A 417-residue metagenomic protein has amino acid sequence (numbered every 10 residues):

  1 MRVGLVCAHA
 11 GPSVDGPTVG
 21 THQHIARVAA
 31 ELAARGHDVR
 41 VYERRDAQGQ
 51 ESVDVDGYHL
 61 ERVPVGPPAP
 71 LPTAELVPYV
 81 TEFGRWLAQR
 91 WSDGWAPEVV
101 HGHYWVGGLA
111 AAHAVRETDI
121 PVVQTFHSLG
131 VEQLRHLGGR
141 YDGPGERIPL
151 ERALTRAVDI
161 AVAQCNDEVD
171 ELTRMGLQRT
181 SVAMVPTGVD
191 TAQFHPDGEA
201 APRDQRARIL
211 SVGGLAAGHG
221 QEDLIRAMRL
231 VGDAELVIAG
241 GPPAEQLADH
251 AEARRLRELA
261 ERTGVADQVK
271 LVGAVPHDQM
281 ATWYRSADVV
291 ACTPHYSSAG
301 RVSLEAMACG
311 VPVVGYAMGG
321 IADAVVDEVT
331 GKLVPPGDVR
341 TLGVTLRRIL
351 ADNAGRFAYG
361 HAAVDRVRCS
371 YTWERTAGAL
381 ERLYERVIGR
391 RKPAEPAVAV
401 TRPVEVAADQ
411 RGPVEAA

Functional and structural regions predicted by a protein language model:
M1-Y58, K392, T401-A417: N-terminal subdomain of nucleotide-sugar transferases
D167, G188: Carbohydrate-associated surface elements
A201-H219, I225-V231, V237: Conserved donor-binding/catalytic core segment of Leloir-type glycosyltransferases
D249-V275: Nucleotide-activated donor-binding/catalytic signature segment of Leloir-type glycosyltransferases, i.e., the conserved
A274, T282-A287: Short alpha-helical donor nucleotide-sugar binding micro-motif in glycosyltransferases
H295: Aromatic "clamp/platform" in nucleotide-sugar-dependent glycosyltransferases that forms part of the donor/acceptor
P312-G315, V325: Short hydrophobic beta-strand element within catalytic cores of glycosyltransferases and related nucleotide-activated
D327-E328, K332-V339, R348-N353: Conserved acidic donor-binding segment of nucleotide-sugar-dependent glycosyltransferases
